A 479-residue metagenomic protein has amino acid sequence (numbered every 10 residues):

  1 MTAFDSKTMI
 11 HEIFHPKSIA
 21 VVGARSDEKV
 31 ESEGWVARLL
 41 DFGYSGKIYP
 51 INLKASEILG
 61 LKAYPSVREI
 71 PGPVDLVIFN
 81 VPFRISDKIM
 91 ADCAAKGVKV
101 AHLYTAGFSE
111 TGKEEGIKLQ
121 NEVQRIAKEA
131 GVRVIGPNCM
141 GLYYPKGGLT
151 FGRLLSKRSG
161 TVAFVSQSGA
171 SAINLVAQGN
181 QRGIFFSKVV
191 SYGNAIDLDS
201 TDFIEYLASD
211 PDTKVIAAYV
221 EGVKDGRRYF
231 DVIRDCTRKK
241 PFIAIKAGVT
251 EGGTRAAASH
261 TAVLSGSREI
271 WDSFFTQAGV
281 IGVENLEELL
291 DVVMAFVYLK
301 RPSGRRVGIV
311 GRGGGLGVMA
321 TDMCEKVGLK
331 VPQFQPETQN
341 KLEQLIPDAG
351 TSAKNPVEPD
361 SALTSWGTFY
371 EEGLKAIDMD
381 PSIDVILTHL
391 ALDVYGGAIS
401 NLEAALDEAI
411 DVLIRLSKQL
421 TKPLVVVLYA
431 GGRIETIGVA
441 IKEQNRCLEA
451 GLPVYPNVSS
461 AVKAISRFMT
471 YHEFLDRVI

Functional and structural regions predicted by a protein language model:
M1-I479: Catalytic-core regions of core metabolic enzymes, especially those transforming organic acids/acyl-group intermediates
